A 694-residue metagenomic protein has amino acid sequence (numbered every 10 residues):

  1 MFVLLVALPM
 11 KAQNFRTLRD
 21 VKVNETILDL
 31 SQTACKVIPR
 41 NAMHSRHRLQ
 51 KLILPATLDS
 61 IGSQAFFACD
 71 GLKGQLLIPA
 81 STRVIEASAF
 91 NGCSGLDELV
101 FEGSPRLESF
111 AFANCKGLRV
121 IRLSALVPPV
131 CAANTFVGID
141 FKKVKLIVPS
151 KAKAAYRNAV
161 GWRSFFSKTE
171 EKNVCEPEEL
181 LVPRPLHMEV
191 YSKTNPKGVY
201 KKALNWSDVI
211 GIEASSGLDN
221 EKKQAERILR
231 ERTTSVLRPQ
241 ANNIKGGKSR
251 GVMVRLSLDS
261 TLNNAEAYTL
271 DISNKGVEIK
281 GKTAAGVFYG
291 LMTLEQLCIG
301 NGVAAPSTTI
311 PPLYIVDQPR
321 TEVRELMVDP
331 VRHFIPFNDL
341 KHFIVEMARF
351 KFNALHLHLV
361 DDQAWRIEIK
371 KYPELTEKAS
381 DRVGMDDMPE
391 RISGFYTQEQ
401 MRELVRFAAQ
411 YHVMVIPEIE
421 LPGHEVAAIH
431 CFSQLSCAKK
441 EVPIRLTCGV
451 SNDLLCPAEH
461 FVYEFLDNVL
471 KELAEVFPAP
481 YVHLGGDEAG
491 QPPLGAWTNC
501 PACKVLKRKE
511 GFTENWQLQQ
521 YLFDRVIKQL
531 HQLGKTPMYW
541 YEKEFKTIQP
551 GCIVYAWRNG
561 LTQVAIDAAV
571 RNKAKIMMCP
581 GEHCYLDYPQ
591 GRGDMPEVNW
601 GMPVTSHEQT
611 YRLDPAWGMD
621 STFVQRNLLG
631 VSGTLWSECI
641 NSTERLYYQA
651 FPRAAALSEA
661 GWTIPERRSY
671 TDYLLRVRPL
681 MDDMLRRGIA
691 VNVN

Functional and structural regions predicted by a protein language model:
M1-N14, V174-E176: Bacterial Sec-dependent N-terminal signal peptides
Q13-V23: The feature captures the LRR N-terminal capping module
K22-V37, H47-S60, D70-V84, S94-R106 (+3 more regions): Structural signature of tandem-repeat unit edges
R40-A42, G62-F67, E86-N91, S109-A111 (+1 more regions): Consensus positions within tandem repeat domains that build extended binding/scaffold surfaces
K172-E322, L533-E544, R678-N694: Acidic, contiguous N-terminal accessory segments
T261-Y481, W497, R525, Q529 (+1 more regions): Feature activates predominantly on carbohydrate-active enzymes
A428-S433, P443-C552, R558-R571: Active-site neighborhood of glycoside hydrolase catalytic domains
T536-E542, T547-C552, A556-N694: Flexible, acidic glycine-rich loops studded with aromatic residues
